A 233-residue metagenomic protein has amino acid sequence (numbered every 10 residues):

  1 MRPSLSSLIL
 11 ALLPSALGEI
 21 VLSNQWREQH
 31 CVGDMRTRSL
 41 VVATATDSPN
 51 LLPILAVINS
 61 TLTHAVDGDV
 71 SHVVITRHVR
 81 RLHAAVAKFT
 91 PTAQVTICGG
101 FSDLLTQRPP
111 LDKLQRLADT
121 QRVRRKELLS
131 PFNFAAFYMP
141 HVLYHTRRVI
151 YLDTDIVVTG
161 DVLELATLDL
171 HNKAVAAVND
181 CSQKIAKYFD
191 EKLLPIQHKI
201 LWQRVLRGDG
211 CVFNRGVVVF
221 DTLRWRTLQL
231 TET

Functional and structural regions predicted by a protein language model:
R2-L5, A11-T233: Glycosyltransferase catalytic domains, chiefly GT-A lineage
